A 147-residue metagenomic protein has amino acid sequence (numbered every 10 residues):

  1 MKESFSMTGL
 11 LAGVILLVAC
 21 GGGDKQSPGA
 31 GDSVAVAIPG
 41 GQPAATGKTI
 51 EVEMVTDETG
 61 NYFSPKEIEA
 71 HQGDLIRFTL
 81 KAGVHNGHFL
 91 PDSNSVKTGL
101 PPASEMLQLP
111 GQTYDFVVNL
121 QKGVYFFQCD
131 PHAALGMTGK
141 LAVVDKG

Functional and structural regions predicted by a protein language model:
M1-V18: Sec-dependent bacterial lipoprotein signal peptides
C20-G147: Extracytoplasmic copper-binding redox domains, predominantly the cupredoxin/blue-copper superfamily
